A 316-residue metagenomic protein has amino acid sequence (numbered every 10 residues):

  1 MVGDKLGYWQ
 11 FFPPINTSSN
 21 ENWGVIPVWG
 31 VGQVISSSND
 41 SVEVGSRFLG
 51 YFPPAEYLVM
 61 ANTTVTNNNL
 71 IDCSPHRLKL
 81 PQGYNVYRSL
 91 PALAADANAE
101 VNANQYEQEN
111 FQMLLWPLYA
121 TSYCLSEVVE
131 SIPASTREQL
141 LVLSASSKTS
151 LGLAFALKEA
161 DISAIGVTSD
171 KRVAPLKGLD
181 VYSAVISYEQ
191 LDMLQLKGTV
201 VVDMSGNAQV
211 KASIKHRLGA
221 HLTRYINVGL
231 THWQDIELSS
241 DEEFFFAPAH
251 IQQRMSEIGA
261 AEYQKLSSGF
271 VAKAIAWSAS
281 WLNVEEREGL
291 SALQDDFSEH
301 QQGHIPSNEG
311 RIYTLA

Functional and structural regions predicted by a protein language model:
L6-L58, T64: Glycine-rich beta-strand-centered segment in the early N-terminal region that forms part of a ligand/cofactor-binding
Y51-E138: NAD(P)H dinucleotide-binding glycine-rich loop of Rossmann-like/cofactor-binding domains, especially the beta1-alpha1
L125, A156-E159: Extended repeat-based interaction scaffolds and adjacent low-complexity, acidic/S/T/P-biased segments that form broad
S150-L151: N-terminal Rossmann-fold NAD(P) dinucleotide-binding loop
K158-K211: Adenosine-nucleotide cofactor-binding segment
S183-L191, A247, E285-G289: Short acidic-hydrophobic, aromatic-tinged amphipathic segments that line or gate anion-handling sites
S213-A276: Glycine-rich phosphate-binding loop and adjacent beta-alpha segment of Rossmann(oid) nucleotide-cofactor-binding
Q252-A316: C-terminal hydrophobic helical "lid"/dimerization subdomain of Rossmann-like NAD(P)H-dependent oxidoreductases
